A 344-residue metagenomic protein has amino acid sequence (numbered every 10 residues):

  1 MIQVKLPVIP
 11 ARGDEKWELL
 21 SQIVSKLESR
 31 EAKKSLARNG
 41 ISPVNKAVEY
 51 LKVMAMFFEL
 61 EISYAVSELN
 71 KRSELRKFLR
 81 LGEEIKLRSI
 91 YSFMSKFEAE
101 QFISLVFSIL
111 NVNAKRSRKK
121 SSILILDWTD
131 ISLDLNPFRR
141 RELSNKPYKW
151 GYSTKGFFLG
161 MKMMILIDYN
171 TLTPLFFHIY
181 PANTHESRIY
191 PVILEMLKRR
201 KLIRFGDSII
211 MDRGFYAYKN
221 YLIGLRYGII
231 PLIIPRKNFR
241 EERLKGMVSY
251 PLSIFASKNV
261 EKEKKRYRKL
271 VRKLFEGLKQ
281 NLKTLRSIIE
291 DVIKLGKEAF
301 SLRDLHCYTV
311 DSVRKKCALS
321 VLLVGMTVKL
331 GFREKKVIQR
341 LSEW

Functional and structural regions predicted by a protein language model:
P10-F57: Basic, short loop/linker segments at the boundary and entry of helix-turn-helix/winged-helix-like folds
S21, L69, V248-V310: Short amphipathic alpha-helical "interface-anchor" segments enriched in bulky aromatics
G40-V106: Short, positively charged, Gly/Tyr-enriched micro-motifs that form contact patches at catalytic or ligand/partner
I41-S42, I103-R213, Y218-R226: Polybasic low-complexity intrinsically disordered regions
Y180-T184, P235-R240: Short, acidic/turn-prone active-site loops that include or flank metal/cofactor- and phosphate-binding residues
R188, R240-S249: Short, charged, surface-exposed secondary-structure boundary motifs
G228-P235: Short hydrophobic/aromatic-enriched beta-strand-loop microsegments
